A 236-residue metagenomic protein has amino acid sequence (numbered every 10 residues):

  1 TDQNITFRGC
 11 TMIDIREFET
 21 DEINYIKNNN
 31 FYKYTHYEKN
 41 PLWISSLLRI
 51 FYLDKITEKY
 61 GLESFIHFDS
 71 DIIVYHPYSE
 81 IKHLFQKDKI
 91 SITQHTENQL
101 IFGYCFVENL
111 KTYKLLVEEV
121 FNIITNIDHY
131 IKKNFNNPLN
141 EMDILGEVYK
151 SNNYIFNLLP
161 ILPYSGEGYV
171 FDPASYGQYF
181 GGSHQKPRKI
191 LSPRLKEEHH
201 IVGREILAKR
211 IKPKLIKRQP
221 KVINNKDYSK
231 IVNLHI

Functional and structural regions predicted by a protein language model:
T1-T6, P77: Short, polar loop motifs at secondary-structure junctions
D2-N4, H67-I72, T96-E97, L110: An acidic- and aromatic-residue-enriched active-site/binding cleft used to recognize and process polar
I5-E58: Active-site-proximal specificity loops/subdomain of glycosyltransferases
T11-D14, I81, K214: Terminal, low-complexity, charged helical segments
S45-S91: GT-A fold catalytic core of metal-dependent nucleotide-sugar glycosyltransferases, centered on the diacidic
K87-G103: A short, conserved acidic/glycine-rich loop-to-beta-strand motif that forms the donor nucleotide-sugar/metal
I101-V117: Conserved nucleotide-sugar donor-binding and metal-coordinating catalytic region shared by glycosyltransferases
K114-I236: Catalytic core and acceptor-binding pocket of nucleotide-sugar-dependent glycosyltransferases
